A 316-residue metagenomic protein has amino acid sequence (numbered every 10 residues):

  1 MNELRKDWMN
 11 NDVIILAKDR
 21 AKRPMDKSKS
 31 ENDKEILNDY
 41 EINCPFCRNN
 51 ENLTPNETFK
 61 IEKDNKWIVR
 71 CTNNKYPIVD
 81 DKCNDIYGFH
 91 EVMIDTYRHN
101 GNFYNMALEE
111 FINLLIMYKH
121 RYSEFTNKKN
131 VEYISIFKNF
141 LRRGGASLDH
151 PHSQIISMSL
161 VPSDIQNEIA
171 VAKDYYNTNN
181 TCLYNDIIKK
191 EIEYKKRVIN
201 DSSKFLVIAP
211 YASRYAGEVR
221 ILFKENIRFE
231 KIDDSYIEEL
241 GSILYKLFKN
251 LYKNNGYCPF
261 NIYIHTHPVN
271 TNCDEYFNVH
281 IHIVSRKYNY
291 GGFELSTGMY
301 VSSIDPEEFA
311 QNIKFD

Functional and structural regions predicted by a protein language model:
M1-H150, I156-E230, S235, F248-K253 (+2 more regions): Active-site microenvironments that recognize anionic phosphate/pyrophosphate groups
E230, E238-I243: Gly/Ser/Thr-rich active-site loops/lids in small-molecule metabolic enzymes that frequently grip phosphoryl groups
